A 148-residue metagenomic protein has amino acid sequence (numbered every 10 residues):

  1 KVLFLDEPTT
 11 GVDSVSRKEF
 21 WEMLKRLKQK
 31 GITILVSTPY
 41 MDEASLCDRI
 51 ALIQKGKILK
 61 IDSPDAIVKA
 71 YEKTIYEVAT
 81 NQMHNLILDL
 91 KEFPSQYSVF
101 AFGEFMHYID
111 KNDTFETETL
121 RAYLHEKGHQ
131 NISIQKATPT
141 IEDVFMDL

Functional and structural regions predicted by a protein language model:
L3-E7, V12: Catalytic Walker B motif of ABC-type/P-loop ATPase nucleotide-binding domains
R17-K30, D42: Helical segment within the ABC ATPase nucleotide-binding domain
G31-P39: Conserved H-loop
E43-C47: Hydrophobic Walker B segment
I61-D62: ABC ATPase "signature
D65-A70: Short acidic-hydrophobic catalytic motif
E72-L148: Short, charged/small-residue-rich alpha-helical element at the C-terminal edge of ABC transporter nucleotide-binding
